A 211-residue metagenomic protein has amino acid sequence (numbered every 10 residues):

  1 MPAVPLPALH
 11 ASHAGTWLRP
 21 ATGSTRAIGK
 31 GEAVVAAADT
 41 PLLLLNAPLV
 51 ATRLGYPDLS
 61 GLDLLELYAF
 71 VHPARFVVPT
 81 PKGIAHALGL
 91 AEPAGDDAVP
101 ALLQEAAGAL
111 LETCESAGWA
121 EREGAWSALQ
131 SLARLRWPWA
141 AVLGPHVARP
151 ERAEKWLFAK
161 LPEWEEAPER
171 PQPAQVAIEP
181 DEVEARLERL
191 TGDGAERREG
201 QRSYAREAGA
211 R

Functional and structural regions predicted by a protein language model:
P2-R19, E169-I178, E196: Generic N-terminal leader/targeting and pre-domain segments
P5-A117: Conserved DEDDh/DEDDy metal-dependent 3′-5′ exonuclease domain
G31-L49, R149-L187: Short, charged N-terminal helix-start/capping segments
L62-H72, P162-A174, E199-G200: Phosphate-binding glycine-rich loops and adjacent basic patches that engage nucleotide phosphates, nucleic-acid
E66, T80-G83, G124, A128 (+1 more regions): Exposed alpha-helical structural elements
A91, L110-A117, R136-W139, L190-R197 (+1 more regions): Short secondary-structure junctions and interdomain/linker hinges
D96-V176: N-terminal accessory nucleic-acid engagement/regulatory domains that precede and modulate ATP-driven motor cores
Q172-R211: Conserved pre-motif I regulatory segment
